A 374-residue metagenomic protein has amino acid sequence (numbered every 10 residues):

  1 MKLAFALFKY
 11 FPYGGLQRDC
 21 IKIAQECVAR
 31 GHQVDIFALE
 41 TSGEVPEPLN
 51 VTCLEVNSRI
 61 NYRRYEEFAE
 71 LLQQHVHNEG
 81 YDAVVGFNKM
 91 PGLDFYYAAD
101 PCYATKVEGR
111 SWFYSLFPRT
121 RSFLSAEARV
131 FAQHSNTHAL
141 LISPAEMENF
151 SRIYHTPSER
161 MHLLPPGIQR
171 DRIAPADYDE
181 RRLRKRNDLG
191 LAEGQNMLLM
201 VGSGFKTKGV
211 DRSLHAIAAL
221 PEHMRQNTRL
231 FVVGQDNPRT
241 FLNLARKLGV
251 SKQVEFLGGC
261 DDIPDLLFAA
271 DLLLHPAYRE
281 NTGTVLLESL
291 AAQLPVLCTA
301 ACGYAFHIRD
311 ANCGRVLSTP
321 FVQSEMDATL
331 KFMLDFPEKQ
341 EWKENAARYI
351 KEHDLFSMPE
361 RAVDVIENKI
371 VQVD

Functional and structural regions predicted by a protein language model:
R18-K22, N196-A219, R239: A conserved mid-protein helix/loop that constitutes part of the nucleotide-sugar donor-binding site
R119-I142, M147-E148: Membrane-proximal helix-turn-helix segments that form the acceptor-binding/catalytic region of lipid-linked
A174-L191: A short helix/loop element that forms part of the nucleotide-sugar donor recognition site in Leloir-type
M224, R229-S251: Short, structured helix-loop element that forms part of the nucleotide-activated donor/catalytic region
G259, Y278: Aromatic "clamp/platform" in nucleotide-sugar-dependent glycosyltransferases that forms part of the donor/acceptor
P295-T299: Short hydrophobic beta-strand element within catalytic cores of glycosyltransferases and related nucleotide-activated
A305-K331: Change "using UDP/GDP/dTDP sugars" to "using nucleotide sugars
E338-E352: A short, well-ordered alpha-helix in the C-terminal region of glycosyltransferases
